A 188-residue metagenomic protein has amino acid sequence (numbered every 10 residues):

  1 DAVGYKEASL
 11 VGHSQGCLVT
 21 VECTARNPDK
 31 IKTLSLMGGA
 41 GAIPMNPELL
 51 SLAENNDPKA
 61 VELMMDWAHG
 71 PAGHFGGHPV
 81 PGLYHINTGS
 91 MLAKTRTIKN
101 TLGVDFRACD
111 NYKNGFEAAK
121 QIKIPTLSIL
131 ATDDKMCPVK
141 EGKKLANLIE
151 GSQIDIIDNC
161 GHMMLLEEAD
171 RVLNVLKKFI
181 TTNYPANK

Functional and structural regions predicted by a protein language model:
A2-K6, I122, F179, N183: Glycine-rich phosphate-binding loop signature in dinucleotide/nucleotide-binding domains
A2-P44: Conserved hydrolase catalytic core segment
V21, A40-P47, V61, A72-F75 (+1 more regions): A short beta-to-alpha transition loop/helix N-cap that caps and shapes the active-site region
S51-Q121: Conserved alpha/beta-hydrolase catalytic His-Asp/Glu region
I122, S128-L130, D134: Short beta-strand/loop motif that positions the catalytic acidic residue of the alpha/beta-hydrolase fold
K135-E141: Conserved alpha/beta-hydrolase "acid-adjacent" motif
K143-S152: Active-site-adjacent alpha-helix of alpha/beta-hydrolase-fold enzymes
G151-K188: Catalytic active-site module of serine/aspartate enzymes centered on a nucleophile-bearing elbow/loop
